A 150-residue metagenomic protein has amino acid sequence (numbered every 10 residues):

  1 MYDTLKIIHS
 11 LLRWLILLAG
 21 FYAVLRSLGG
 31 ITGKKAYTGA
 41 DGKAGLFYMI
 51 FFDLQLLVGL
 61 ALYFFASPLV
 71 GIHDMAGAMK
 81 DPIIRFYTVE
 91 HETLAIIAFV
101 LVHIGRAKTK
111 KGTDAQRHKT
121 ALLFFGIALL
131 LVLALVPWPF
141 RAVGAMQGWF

Functional and structural regions predicted by a protein language model:
M1-F150: Membrane-embedded alpha-helical bundles that constitute the cytochrome b-like, heme-associated redox core of multi-pass
